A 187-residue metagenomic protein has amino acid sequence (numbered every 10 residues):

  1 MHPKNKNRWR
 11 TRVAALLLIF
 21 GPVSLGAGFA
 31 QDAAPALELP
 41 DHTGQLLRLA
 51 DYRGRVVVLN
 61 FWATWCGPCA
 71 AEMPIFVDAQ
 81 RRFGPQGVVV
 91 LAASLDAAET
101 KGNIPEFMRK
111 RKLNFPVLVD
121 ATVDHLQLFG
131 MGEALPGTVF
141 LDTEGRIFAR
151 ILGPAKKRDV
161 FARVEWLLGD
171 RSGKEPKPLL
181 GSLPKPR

Functional and structural regions predicted by a protein language model:
P3-A14: Bacterial N-terminal signal peptides that target proteins for export
V13-S24: Bacterial N-terminal signal peptides
G26-L49: N-terminal "domain-start" segment that seeds a small globular fold
A50-G67: Short active-site neighborhood of thiol/selenol oxidoreductases, capturing the structured segment around
A70-R111, A121-L128, P184-P186: Structural microenvironment flanking redox-active thiols in thiol-disulfide oxidoreductases
F107-N114, V119-E165: Thiol/disulfide oxidoreductase modules built on the thioredoxin-like
R171-R187: Non-globular targeting/processing and membrane-anchoring segments
